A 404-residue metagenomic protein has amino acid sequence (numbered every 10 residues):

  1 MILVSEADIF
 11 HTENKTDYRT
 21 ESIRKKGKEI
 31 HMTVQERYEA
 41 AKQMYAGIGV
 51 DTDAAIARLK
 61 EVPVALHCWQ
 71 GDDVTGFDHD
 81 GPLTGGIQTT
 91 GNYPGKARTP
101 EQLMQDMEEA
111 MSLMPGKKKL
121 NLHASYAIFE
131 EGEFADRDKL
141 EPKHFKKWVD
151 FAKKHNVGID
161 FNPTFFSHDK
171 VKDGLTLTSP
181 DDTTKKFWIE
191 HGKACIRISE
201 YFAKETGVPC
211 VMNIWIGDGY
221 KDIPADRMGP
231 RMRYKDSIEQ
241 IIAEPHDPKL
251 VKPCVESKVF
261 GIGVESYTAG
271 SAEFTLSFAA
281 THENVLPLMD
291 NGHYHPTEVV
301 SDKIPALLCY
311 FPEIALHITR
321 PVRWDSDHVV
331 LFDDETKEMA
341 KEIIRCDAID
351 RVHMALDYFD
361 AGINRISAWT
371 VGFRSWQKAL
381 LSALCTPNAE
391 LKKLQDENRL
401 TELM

Functional and structural regions predicted by a protein language model:
S5-E6: N-terminal leader/targeting signatures
N14-H31: Short, Lys/Arg-enriched N-terminal segments with co-localized hydrophobic residues within the first ~10-30 amino acids
H31-P180, F187, I196-I198, K204 (+6 more regions): Alpha/beta catalytic barrel-like cores
K193-I196, V208, R231-I238: Extended substrate/RNA-proximal surfaces in nucleic-acid metabolism proteins
P209-I223: Aromatic- and glycine-enriched pocket-lining scaffold segments that form the walls of small-molecule binding clefts
I223-E335: Acidic/histidine-rich catalytic cores of soluble enzymes
